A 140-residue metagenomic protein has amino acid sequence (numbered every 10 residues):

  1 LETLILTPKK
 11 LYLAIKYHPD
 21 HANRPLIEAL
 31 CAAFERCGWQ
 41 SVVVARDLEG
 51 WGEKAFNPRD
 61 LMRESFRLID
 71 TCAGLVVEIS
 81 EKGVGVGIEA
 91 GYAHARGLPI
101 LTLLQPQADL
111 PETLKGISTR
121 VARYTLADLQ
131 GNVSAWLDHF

Functional and structural regions predicted by a protein language model:
L1-F140: Conserved catalytic or regulatory cores that recognize and/or transform ribose-phosphate-containing ligands
